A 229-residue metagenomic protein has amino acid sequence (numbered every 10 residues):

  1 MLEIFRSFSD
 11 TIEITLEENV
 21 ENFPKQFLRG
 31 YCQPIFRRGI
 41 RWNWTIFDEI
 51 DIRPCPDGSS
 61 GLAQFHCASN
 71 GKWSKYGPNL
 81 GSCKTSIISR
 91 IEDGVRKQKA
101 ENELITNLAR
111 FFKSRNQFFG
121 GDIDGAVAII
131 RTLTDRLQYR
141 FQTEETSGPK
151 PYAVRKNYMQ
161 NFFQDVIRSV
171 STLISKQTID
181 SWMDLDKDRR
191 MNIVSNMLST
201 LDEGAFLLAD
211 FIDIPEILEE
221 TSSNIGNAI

Functional and structural regions predicted by a protein language model:
M1-V20: Extracellular juxtamembrane "stalk/stem" segments on the ectodomain side of transmembrane proteins
I4-F5, K25-I229: Extracellular GAIN/GPS-associated region
